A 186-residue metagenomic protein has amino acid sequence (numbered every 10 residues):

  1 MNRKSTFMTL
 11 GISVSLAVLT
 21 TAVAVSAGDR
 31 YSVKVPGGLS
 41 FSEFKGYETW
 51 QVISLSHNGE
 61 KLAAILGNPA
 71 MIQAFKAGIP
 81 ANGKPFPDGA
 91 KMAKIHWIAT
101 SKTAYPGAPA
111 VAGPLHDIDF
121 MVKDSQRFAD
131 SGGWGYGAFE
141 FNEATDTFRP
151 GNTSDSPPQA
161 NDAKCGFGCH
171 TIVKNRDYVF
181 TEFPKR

Functional and structural regions predicted by a protein language model:
M1-V14: Bacterial N-terminal signal peptides that target proteins for export
L16-V25: C-terminal segment of classical bacterial N-terminal signal peptides
G28-G59, A63, G83-R186: Sequence context surrounding c-type heme c attachment/ligation sites in exported
A63-A77: Short, structured beta-strand/loop micro-motifs enriched in basic residues and often containing a Trp
